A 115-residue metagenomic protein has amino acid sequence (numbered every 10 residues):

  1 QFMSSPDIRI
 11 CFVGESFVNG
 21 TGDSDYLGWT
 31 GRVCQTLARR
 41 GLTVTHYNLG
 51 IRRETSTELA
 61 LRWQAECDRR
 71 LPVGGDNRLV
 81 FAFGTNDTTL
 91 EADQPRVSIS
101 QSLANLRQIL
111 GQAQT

Functional and structural regions predicted by a protein language model:
Q1-F2: Short, Lys/Arg-enriched N-terminal segments with co-localized hydrophobic residues within the first ~10-30 amino acids
S5, Q35, R39-L42, A60-T115: Alpha-helical cap/lid subdomain in secreted, periplasmic, or secretory-pathway luminal O-acyl-processing enzymes
D7-S24, T30-G31, R52-E54, T88: Catalytic nucleophile-elbow at a beta strand-turn-alpha helix junction centered on a G-D-S/GDSL motif, marking
I10-F12, T45-N48, N77-A82: Structural recognition of the beta-strand scaffold that forms the well-ordered cores of secreted hydrolase catalytic
G22, G28, E58-L61, A92: Ubiquitous "structural anchor" signal
R40-T57: A short beta-strand-loop structural module common to alpha/beta enzyme folds
